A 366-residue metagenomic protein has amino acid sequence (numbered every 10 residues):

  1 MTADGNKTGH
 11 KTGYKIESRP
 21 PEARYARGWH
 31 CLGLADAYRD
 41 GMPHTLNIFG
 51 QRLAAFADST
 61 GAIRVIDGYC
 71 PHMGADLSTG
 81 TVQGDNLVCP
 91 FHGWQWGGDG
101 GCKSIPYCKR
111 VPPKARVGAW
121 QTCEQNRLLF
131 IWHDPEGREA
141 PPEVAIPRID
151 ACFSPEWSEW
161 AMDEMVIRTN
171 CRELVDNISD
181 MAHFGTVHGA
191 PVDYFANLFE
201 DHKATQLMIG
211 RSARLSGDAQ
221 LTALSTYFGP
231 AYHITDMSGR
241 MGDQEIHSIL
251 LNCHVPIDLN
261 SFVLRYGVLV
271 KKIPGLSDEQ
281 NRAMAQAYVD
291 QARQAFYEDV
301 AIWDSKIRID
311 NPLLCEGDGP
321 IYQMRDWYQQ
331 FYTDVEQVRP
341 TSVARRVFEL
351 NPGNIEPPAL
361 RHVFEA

Functional and structural regions predicted by a protein language model:
M1-A26: A boundary/linker detector
T2-K11, C31-C152, E356-A366: Rieske [2Fe-2S] iron-sulfur-binding domain
S18-P20, V82, N86, R293: Alpha-helical interaction segments
P21-E22, T45, Q121-C123, H254-P256 (+1 more regions): A general structural signal for short secondary-structure junctions and capping/turn motifs
A26, R116, C123-Q125, I246-S248 (+1 more regions): A short, structural micro-pattern
A26-W29, G41, T60, N126 (+2 more regions): Sequence-level motif detector for i,i+2 pairs with an aromatic at +2
A62, G137, P142-A366: C-terminal catalytic domain of Rieske-type non-heme iron oxygenases
